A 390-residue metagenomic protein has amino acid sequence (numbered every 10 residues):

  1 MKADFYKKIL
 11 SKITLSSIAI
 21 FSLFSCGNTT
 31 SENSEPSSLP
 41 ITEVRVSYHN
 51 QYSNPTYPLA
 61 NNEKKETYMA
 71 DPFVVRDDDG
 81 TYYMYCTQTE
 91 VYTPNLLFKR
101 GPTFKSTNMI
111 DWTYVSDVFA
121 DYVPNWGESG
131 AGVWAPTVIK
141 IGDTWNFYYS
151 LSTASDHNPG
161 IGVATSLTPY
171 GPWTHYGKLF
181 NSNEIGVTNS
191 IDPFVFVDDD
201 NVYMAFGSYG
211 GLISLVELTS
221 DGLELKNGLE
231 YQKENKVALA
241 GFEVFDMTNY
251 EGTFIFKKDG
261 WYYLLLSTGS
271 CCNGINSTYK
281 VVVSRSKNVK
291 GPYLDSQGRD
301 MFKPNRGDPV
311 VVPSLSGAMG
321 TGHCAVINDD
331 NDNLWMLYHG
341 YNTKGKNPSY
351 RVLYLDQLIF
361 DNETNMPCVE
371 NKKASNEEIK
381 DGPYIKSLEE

Functional and structural regions predicted by a protein language model:
K2-T14: Bacterial N-terminal signal peptides that target proteins for export
F24-S25: C-terminal motif of bacterial Sec signal peptides marking the signal peptidase cleavage site
T29-E390: Carbohydrate-active catalytic/glycan-binding domains of CAZyme proteins, especially the secreted or lumenal ectodomains
